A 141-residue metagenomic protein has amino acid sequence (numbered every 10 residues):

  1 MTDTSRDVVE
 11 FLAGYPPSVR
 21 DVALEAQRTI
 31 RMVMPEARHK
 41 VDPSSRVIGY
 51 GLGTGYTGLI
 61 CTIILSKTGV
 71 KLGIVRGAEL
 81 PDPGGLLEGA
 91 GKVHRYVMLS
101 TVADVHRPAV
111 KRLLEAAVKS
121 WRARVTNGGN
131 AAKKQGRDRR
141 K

Functional and structural regions predicted by a protein language model:
M1-K141: Charge-dense, helix-prone N-terminal extensions
